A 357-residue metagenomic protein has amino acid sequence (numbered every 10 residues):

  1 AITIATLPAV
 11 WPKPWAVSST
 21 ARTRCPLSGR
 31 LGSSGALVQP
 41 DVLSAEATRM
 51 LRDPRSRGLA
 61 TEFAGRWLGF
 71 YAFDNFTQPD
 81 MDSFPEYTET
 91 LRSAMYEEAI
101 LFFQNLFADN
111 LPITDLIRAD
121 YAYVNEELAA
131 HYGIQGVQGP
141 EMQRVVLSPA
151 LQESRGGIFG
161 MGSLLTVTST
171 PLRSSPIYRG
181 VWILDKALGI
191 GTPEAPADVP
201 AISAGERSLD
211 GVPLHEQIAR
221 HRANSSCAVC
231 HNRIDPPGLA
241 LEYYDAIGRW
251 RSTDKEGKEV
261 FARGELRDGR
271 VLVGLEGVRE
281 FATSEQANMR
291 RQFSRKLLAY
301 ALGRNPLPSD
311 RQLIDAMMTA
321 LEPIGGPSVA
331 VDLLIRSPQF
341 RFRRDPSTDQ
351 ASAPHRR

Functional and structural regions predicted by a protein language model:
A1, A129, R144-R290, A301 (+2 more regions): Sequence context surrounding c-type heme c attachment/ligation sites in exported
I2-L27: N-terminal low-complexity segments that are often proline-rich with Ser/Thr-Pro
W11, R24, L43, A99 (+2 more regions): N-terminal alpha-helical segment
S18, R24-L27, L31-W182, T192-E194 (+1 more regions): A cross-family structural signal marking well-folded subdomains
A21, R49, D53, S284 (+1 more regions): Membrane-interface junctions
L37, A122, A287, P306-L307: Alpha-helix boundary/capping and short turn/kink residues
